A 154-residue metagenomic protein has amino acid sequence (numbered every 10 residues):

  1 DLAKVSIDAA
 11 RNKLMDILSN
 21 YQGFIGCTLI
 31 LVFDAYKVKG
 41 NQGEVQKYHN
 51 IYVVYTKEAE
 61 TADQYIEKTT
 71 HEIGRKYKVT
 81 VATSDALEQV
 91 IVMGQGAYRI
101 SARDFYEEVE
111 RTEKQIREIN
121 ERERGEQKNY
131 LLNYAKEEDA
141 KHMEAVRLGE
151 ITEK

Functional and structural regions predicted by a protein language model:
D1-K154: Nuclease catalytic cores that cleave nucleic-acid phosphodiester bonds, predominantly acidic two-metal-ion
